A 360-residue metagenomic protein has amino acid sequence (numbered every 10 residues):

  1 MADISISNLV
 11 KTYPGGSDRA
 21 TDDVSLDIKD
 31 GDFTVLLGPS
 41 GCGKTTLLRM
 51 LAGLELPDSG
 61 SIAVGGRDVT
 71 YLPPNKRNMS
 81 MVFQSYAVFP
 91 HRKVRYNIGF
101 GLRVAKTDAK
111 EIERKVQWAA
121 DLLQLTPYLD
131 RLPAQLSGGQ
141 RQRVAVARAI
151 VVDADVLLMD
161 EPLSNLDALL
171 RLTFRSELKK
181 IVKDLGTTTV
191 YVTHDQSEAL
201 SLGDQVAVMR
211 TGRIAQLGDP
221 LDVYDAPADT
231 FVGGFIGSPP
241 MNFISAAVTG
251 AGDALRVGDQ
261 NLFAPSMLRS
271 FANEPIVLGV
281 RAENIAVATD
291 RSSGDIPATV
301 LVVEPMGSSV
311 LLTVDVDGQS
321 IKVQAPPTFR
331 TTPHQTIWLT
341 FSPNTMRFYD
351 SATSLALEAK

Functional and structural regions predicted by a protein language model:
S5, D27, A63, W338-T340: ABC ATPase nucleotide-binding domain
L37-P39: The feature captures the beta-strand-to-loop junction immediately N-terminal to the Walker
T45-L48, V144: ABC ATPase nucleotide-binding domain helices that frame the ATP-binding cleft
A52: Helix-to-loop junction immediately C-terminal to a conserved catalytic motif
G60-D68: Conserved ABC transporter NBD signature motif
K76-S80, Q84-F231: ABC ATPase nucleotide-binding domains
P239-N242, G250-K360: Non-catalytic connector elements of ABC transporters
